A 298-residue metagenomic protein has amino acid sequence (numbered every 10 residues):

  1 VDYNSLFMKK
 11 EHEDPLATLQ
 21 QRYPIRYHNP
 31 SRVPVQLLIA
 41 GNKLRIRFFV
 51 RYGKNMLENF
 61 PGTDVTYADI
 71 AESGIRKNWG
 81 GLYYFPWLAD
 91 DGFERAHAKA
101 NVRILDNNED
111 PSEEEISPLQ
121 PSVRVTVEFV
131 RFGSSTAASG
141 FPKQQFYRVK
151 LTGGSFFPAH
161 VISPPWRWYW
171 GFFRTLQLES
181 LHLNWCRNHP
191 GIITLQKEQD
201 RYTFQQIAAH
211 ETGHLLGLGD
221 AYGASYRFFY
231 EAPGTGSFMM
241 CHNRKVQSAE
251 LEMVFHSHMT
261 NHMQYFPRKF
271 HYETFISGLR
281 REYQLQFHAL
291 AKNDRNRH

Functional and structural regions predicted by a protein language model:
V1-A100, N296-H298: N-terminal low-structure segments adjacent to metalloprotease catalytic domains across cellular compartments
Y3-F7, L16-L19, Y23, I116-L119 (+6 more regions): Extended hydrophobic/Leu-rich segments
S5-F7, P15-T18, L37, I104 (+5 more regions): Acidic/proline-rich low-complexity IDRs
L38-A40, S139-K143, Y230-G234: Extracellular/periplasmic catalytic domains that process cell-envelope and extracellular macromolecules
R47-F49, R148-K150, M240-C241, Q264: Residues in well-ordered beta-strands of folded domains
Y52-G62, L151-W170, K245-L251, F270: Short, surface-exposed beta-strand/loop "edge" segments at domain boundaries and coil↔beta transitions
V65-R227: Metzincin-family zinc-dependent endopeptidase catalytic domain
T194-H298: The catalytic-center signature of Zn2+-dependent metalloproteases
